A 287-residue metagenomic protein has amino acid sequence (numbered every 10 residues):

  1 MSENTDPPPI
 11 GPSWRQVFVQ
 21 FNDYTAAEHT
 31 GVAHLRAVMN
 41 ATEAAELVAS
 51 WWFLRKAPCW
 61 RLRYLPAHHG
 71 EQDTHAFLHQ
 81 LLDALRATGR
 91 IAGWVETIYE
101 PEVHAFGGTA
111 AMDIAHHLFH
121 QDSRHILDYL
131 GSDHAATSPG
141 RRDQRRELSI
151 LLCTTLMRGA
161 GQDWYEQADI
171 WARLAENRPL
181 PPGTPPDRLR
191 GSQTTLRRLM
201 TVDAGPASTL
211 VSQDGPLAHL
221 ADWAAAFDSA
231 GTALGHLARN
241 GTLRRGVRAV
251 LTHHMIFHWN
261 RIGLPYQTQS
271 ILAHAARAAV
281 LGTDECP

Functional and structural regions predicted by a protein language model:
M1-P287: An acidic, charge-biased composition feature
